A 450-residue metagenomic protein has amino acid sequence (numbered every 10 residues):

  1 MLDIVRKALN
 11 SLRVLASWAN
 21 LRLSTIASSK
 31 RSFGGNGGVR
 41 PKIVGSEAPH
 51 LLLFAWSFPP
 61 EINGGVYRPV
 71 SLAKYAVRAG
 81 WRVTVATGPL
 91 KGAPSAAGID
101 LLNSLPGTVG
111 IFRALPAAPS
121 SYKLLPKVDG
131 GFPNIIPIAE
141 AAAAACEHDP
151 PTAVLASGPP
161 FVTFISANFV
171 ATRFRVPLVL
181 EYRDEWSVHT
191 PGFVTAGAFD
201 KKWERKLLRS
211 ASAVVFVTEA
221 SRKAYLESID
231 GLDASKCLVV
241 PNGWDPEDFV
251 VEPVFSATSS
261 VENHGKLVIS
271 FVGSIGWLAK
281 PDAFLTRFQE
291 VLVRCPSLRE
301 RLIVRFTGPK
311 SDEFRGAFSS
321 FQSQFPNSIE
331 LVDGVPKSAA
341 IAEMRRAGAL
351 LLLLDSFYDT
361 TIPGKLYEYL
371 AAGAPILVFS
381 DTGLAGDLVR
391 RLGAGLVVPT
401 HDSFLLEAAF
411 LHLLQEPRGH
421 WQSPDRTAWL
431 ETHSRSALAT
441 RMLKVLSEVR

Functional and structural regions predicted by a protein language model:
L2-R113: N-terminal subdomain of nucleotide-sugar transferases
L52, S260-A279, L285-F288: Conserved donor-binding/catalytic core segment of Leloir-type glycosyltransferases
K91, F174-V179, S187-L207, P246: Nucleotide-sugar donor phosphate/pyrophosphate-binding loop at the beta->alpha transition of glycosyltransferases
V162-I165, F169-R173, A196-F216: Membrane-proximal helix-turn-helix segments that form the acceptor-binding/catalytic region of lipid-linked
S212, M344-D359, A374: Acidic donor-binding loop of glycosyltransferase active sites
A220, G243: Carbohydrate-associated surface elements
R301, F306-A339: Nucleotide-activated donor-binding/catalytic signature segment of Leloir-type glycosyltransferases, i.e., the conserved
H401-L405, R418-S447: A charged, aromatic-enriched C-terminal amphipathic alpha-helix characteristic of glycosyltransferases across folds
